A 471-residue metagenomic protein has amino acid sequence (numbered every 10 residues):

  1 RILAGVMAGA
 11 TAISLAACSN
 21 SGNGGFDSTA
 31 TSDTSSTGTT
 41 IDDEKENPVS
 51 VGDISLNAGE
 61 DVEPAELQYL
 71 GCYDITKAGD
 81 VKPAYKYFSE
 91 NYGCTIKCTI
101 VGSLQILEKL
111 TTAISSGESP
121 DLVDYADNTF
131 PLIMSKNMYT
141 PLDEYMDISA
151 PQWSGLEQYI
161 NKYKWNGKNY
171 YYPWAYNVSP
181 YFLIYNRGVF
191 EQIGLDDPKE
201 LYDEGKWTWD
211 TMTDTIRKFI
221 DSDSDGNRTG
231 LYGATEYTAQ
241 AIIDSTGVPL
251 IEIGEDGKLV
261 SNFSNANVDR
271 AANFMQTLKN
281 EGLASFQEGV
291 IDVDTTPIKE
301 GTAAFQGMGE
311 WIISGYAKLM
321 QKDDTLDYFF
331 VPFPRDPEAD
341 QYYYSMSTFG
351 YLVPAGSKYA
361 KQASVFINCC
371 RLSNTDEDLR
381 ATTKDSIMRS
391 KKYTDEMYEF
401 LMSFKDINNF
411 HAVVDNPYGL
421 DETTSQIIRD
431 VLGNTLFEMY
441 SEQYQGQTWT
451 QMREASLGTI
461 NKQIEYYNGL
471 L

Functional and structural regions predicted by a protein language model:
S14-A17: C-terminal motif of bacterial Sec signal peptides marking the signal peptidase cleavage site
G38-K45, A360, N374-L471: Conserved C-terminal helix/tail region of periplasmic/extracytoplasmic solute-binding proteins
I41-E63, D127-P180, D210, V331: Hinge/lid segment of periplasmic solute-binding proteins
K86-L156, N169, Q192-I193, P297 (+2 more regions): Extracytoplasmic "Venus flytrap"/periplasmic binding protein-like
I96, M320-I387: Extracytoplasmic/periplasmic substrate-recognition and gating elements
T112-A113, D121, Y125, S149-F190 (+4 more regions): A structural signal for short loop-to-beta-strand junctions that line the ligand-binding cleft of periplasmic/secreted
W165-Y176, Y181, E191, T208-V260: Extracytoplasmic/periplasmic solute-binding protein
D214-I216, E255-G289: Glycine-centered hinge/linker elements that transmit conformational signals in sensory and ligand-binding systems
